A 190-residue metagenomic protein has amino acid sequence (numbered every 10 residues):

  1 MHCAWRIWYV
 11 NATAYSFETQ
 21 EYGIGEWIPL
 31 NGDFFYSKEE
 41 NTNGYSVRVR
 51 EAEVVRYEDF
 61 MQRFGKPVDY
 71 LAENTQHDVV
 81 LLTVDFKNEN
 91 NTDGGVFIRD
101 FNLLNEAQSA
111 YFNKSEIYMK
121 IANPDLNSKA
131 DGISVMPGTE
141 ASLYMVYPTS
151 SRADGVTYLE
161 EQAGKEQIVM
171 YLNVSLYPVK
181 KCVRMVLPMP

Functional and structural regions predicted by a protein language model:
M1-L81, D85-P190: Conserved functional micro-motifs across diverse proteins
